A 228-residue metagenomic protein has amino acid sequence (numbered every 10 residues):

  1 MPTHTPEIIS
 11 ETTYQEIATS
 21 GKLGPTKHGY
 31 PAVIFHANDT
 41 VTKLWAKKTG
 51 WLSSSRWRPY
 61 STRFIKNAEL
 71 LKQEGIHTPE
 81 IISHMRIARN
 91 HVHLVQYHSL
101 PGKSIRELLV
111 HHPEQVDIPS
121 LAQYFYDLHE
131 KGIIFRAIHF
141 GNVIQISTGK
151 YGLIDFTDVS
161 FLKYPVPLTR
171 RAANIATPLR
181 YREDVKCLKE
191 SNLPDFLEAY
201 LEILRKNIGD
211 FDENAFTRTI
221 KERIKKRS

Functional and structural regions predicted by a protein language model:
M1-K22, T217-R227: Juxta-kinase regulatory segment immediately upstream of eukaryotic protein kinase catalytic domains
T13-P101, Y126-K131: Conserved ATP-binding subdomain of kinase catalytic cores across diverse folds
T49, S104, F161: Conserved protein kinase catalytic core
S54-R56, L109-P113, P165-P167: Short, solvent-exposed loop/turn segments at secondary-structure boundaries
P59-R63, D117-S120, N192: Soluble or luminal CAZymes and related metallo-dependent hydrolases
N67-H77, R106-G141: Conserved kinase catalytic-core helix
N142-I154: Conserved protein kinase catalytic/activation segment
Y151-S228: C-lobe/activation-segment region of protein kinase-like
